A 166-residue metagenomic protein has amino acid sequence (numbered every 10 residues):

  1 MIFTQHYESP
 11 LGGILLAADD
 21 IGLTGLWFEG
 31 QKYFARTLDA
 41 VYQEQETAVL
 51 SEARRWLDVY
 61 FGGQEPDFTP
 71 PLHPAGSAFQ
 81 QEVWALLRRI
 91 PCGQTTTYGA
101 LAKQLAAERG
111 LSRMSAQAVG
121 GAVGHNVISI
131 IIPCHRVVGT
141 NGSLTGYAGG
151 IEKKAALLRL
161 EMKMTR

Functional and structural regions predicted by a protein language model:
M1-T24: DNA-contacting interfaces and partner/effector-binding or oligomerization modules in DNA-centric proteins
F3-P10, R55, Q64-R166: Nucleic acid-binding interface residues in structured DNA/RNA-binding domains, emphasizing the DNA-engaging scaffolds
A18-T69: Compact structured core domains
